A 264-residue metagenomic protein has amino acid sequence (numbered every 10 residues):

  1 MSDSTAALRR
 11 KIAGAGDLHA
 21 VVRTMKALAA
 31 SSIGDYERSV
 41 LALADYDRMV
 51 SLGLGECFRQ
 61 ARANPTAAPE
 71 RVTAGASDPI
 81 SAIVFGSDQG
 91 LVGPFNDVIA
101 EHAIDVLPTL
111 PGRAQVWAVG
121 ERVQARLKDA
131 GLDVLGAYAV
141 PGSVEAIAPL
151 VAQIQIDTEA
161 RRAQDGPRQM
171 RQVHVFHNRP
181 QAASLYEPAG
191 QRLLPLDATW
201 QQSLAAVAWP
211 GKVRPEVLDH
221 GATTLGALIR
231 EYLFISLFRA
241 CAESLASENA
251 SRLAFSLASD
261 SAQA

Functional and structural regions predicted by a protein language model:
M1-A264: C-terminal beta-strand-loop-alpha-helix "lid" module of Rossmann-like NAD(P)-dependent dehydrogenases
